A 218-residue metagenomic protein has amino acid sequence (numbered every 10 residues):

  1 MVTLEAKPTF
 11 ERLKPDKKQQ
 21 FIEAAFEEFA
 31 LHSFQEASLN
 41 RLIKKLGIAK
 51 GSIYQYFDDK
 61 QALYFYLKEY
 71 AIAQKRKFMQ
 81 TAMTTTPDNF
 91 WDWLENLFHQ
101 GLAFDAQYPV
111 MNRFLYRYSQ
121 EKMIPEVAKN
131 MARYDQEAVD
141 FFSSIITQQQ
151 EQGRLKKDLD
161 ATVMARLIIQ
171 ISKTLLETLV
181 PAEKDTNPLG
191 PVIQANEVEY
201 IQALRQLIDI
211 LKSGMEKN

Functional and structural regions predicted by a protein language model:
M1-E5, D140, S144-Q152, Q170 (+1 more regions): C-terminal peripheral helix-coil segments that are non-catalytic and often amphipathic
V2, Q20, E28-A62, Y66: Helix-turn-helix
K14-P15, S33, D160: Alpha-helical hinge/cap motifs
K17-A25, L42, L67-K75, F142: Generic hydrophobic, amphipathic alpha-helix propensity
L67-N96, Y116, A138, I146-E151: Amphipathic alpha-helical linker/stalk segments
T81-Q107, A161-I168, I201: Hydrophobic alpha-helical connector segments
L102-S143, V163-A165, V192-E197: Short secondary-structure transition hinges
R133-Y134, E151-I169: All-alpha amphipathic helical-bundle segments outside canonical DNA-binding/catalytic cores that form hydrophobic
